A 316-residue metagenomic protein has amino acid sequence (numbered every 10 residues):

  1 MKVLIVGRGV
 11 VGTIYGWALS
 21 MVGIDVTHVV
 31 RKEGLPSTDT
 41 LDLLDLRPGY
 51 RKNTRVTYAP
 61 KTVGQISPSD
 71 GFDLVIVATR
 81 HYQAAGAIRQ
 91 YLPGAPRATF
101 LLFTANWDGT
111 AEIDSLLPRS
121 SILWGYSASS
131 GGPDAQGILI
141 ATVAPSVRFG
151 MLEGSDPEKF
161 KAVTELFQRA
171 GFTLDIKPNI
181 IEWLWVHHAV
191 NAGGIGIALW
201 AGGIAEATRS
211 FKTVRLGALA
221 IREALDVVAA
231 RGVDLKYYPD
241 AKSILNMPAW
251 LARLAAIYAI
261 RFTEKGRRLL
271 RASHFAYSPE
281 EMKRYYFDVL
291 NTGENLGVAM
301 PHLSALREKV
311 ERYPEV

Functional and structural regions predicted by a protein language model:
M1-T54: NAD(P)+-binding Rossmann beta1-loop-alpha1 motif at the extreme N-terminus of oxidoreductases
L4, T27-H28, L101, L123 (+1 more regions): A structural signal for isolated positions on well-ordered beta-strands in alpha/beta enzyme cores
S20-M21, Q168, A229, E294: Anion (oxyanion) recognition and catalysis
V30-K32, R47, G64-I66, T104 (+3 more regions): Residues at the C-termini of beta-strands that transition into short coil/loop
G34-D39, D108-E112, K159: Short, charged/polar "capping" segments at the starts of alpha-helices and the immediately preceding loops
T54-I138: Rossmann-like NAD(P)(H) cofactor-binding subdomain of soluble oxidoreductases
P93-G94, I140-K236: Internal alpha-helical scaffold of NAD(P)-dependent oxidoreductase catalytic cores
A229-V316: NAD(P)-dependent Rossmann-like dehydrogenase/reductase catalytic/cofactor-binding core
